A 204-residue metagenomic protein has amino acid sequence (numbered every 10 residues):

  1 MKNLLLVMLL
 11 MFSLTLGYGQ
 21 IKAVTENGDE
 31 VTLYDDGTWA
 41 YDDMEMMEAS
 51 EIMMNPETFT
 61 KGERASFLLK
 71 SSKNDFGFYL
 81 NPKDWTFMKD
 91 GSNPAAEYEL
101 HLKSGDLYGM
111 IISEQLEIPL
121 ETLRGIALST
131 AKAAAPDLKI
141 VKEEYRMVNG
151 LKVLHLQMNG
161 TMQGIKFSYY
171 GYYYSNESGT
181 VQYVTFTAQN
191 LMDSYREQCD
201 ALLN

Functional and structural regions predicted by a protein language model:
L4-T15: Sec-dependent N-terminal signal peptides
Q20-H101, L116, D137, N176-E177 (+1 more regions): N-terminal targeting sequences that direct proteins away from the cytosol to non-cytosolic compartments
E30, K166-S168, T180: Short, mixed charged/polar active-site loops that provide acid/base catalysis or chelate metal/phosphate cofactors
P94-A96, L128-N176: Signature of long, low-cysteine stretches enriched in small and polar/charged residues
A95-G125, V181: A short acidic-to-branched-hydrophobic micro-motif
I118-T122, I165, Y195-R196: Solvent-exposed, non-transmembrane alpha-helical starts
H155, Q182-V184: Structural recognition of the beta-strand scaffold that forms the well-ordered cores of secreted hydrolase catalytic
